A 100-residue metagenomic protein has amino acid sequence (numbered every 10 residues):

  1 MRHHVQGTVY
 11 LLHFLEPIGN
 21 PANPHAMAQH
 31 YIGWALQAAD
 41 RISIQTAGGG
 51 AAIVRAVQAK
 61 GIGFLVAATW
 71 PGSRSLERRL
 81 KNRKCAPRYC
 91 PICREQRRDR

Functional and structural regions predicted by a protein language model:
M1-A47, G61-R88, R97: GIY-YIG nuclease catalytic motif and its immediate N-terminal context
G49-V54: Major-groove DNA-recognition helix of helix-turn-helix-type DNA-binding domains
A56-A59: Acidic, metal/cofactor-coordinating or nucleic-acid-engaging core segments within structured domains
I92-R100: Short, charged, surface-exposed hinge/linker loops at domain edges that act as mobile lids or interdomain connectors
